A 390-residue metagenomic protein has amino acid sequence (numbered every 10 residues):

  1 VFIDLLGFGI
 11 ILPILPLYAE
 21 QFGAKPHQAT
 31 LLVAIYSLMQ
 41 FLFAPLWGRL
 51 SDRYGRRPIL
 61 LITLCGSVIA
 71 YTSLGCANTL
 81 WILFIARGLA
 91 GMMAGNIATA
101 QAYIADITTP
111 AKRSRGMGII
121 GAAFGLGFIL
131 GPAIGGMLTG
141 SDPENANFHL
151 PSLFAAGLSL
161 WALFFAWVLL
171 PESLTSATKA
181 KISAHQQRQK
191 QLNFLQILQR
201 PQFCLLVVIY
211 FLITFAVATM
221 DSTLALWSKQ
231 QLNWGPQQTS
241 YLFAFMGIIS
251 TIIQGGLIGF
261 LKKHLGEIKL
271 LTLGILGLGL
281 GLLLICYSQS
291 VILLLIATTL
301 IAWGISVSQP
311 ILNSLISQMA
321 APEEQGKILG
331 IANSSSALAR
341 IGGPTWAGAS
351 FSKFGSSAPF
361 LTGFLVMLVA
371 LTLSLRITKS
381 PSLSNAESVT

Functional and structural regions predicted by a protein language model:
G9, S37-P45, G95, F128-I129 (+3 more regions): Residue-level signature of mid-helix packing/kink "hotspots" within the transmembrane helices of 12-pass Major
P13-H27, S222-T239: Short amphipathic helix-loop junctions that connect adjacent transmembrane helices in Major Facilitator Superfamily/SLC
F41-L80: Conserved MFS/SLC helix-loop-helix module at the cytosolic interface between two early adjacent transmembrane helices
A44-G55, I253-E267, F351: Helix-to-loop junctions at the C-terminal end of transmembrane segments in multipass secondary transporters
I85-G125: Cytoplasmic helix-loop-helix junction between adjacent transmembrane helices in 12-TM secondary transporters
I119-V168: Helix-loop-helix hairpin linking two adjacent transmembrane segments in secondary transporters
P171-V208, Q231: Juxtamembrane intracellular "pre-TM" segments in multi-pass secondary transporters
I253, G266-L312: C-terminal transmembrane helical hairpin of 12-TM major facilitator-type secondary transporters
